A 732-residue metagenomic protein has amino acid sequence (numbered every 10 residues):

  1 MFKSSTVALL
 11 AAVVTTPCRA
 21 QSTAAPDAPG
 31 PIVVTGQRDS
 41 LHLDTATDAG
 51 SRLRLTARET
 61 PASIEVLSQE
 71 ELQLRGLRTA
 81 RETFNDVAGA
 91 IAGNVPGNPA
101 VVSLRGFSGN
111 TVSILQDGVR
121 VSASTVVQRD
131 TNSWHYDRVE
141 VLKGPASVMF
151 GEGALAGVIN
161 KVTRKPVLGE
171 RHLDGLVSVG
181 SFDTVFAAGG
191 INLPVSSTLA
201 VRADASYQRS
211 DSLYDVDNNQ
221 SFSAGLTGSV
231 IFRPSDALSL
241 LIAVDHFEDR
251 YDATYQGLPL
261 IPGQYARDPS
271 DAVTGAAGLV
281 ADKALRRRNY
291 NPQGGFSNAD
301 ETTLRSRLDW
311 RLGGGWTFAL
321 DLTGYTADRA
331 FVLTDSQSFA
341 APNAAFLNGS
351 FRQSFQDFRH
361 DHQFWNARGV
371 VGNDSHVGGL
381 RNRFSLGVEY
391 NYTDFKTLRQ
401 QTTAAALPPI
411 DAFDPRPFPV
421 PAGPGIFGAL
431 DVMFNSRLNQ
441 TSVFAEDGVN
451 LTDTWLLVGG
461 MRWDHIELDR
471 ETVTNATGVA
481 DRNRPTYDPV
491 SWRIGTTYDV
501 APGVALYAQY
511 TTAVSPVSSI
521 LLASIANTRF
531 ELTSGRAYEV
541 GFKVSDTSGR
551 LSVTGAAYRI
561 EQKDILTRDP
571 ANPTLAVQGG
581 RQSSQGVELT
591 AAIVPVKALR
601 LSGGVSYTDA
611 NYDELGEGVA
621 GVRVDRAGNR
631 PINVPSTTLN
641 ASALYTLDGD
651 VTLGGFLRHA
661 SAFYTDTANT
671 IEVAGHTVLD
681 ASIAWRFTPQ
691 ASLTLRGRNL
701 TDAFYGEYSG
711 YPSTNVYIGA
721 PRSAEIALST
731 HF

Functional and structural regions predicted by a protein language model:
D44, D48-A57, P61-I64, Q69 (+3 more regions): Extracytoplasmic beta-strand/coil segments of soluble accessory domains associated with Gram-negative outer-membrane
A92, S103, V119-K143, V162 (+1 more regions): Short acidic/polar hinge/loop motifs at secondary-structure boundaries that mediate gating or recognition
W134-D137, V148-G228, P234-L238, T302 (+1 more regions): Outer-membrane beta-barrel translocator/receptor signature
Q208-S210, Q220-F222, L226-R233, A237-D309 (+5 more regions): Acidic/polar loop-and-plug regions of large Gram-negative outer-membrane beta-barrel proteins
R250-D252, Q256-L260, D394-K396, E467 (+5 more regions): Surface-exposed extracellular loop regions of Gram-negative outer-membrane beta-barrel proteins, predominantly
R307-G313, T317-T323, A327-L333, D499 (+2 more regions): Membrane-embedded beta-barrel scaffold of Gram-negative outer-membrane proteins
T454, R559-E561, Q578-T667, T701 (+1 more regions): Gram-negative outer-membrane beta-barrel transporters
H659-D666, A684-F732: C-terminal beta-signal and adjacent terminal beta-strands/loops of Gram-negative outer-membrane beta-barrel proteins
